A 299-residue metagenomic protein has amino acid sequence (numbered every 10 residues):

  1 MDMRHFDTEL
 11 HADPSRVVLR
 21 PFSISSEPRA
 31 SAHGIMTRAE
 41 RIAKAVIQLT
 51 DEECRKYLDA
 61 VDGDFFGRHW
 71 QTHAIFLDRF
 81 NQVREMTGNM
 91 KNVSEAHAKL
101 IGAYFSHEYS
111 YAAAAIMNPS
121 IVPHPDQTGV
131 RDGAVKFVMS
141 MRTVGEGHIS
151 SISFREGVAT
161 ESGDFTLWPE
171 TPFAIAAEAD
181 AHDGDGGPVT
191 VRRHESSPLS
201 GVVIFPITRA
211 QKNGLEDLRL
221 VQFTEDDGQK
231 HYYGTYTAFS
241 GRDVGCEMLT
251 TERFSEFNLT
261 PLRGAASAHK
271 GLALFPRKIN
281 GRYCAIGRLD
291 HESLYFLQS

Functional and structural regions predicted by a protein language model:
M1-N213, Q222-L272, R277-S299: Beta-rich carbohydrate-recognition and catalytic domains
